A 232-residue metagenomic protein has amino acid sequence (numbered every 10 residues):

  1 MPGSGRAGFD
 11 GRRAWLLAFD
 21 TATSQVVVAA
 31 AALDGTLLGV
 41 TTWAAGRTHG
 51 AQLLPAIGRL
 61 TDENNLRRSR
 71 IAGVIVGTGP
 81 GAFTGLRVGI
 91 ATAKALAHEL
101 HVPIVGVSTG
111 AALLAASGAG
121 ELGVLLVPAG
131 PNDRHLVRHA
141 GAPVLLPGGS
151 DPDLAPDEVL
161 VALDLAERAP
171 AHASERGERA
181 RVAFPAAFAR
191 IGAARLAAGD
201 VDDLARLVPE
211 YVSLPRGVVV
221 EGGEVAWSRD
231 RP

Functional and structural regions predicted by a protein language model:
M1-T36, T48-A51, V105-P232: Oxyanion-binding and handling regions
A45-D62: N-terminal phosphate-binding loop and adjacent alpha-helix
I57-G73, P152-E158: Phosphate/pyrophosphate-binding loops at sites that engage ATP/ADP/AMP, CoA/4′-phosphopantetheine, polyphosphate
R59, K94, H98, A194 (+1 more regions): Short, well-ordered alpha-helices that flank and scaffold nucleotide-derived cofactor binding pockets
V74-I104, T109: DPxDG-like acidic metal-binding loop motif
